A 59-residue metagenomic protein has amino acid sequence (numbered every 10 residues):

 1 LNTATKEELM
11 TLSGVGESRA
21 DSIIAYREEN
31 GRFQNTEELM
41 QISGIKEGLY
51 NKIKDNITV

Functional and structural regions predicted by a protein language model:
L1-S13, A25, E29-R32, T36-Q41 (+1 more regions): Extended, structured, electrostatic nucleic-acid-contact surfaces
